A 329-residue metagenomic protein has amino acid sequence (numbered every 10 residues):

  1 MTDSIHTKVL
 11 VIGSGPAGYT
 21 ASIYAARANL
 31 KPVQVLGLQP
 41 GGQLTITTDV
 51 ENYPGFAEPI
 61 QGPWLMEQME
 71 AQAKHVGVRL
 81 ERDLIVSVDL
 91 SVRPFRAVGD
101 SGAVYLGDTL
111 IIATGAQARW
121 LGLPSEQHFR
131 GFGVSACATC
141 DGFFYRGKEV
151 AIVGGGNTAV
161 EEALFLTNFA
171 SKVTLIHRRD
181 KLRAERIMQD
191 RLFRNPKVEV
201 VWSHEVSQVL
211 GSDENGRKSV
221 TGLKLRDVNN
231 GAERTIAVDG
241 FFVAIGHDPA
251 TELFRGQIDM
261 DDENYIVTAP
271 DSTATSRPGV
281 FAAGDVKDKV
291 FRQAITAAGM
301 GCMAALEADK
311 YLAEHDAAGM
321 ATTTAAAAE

Functional and structural regions predicted by a protein language model:
T2-V76, K148, V160-R186, F193 (+2 more regions): Beta1-alpha1 glycine-rich phosphate/pyrophosphate-binding loop at the start of Rossmann-like nucleotide-binding domains
S14, G37, T139, G155 (+3 more regions): Cofactor-binding loop segments of dinucleotide-utilizing enzymes, especially the Rossmann-like FAD- and NAD(P)+-binding
G15-P16, Q39, A116-A118, N157-T158 (+1 more regions): Residue-level detector of alpha-helix initiation sites
A73-G99, V104-Y105, N168-P270, K310-E329: A Rossmann-like FAD-binding core segment of flavoenzymes
L80-L84, V88-D100, V104-F143: Glycine/small-residue-rich loop that forms an oxyanion/phosphate-binding "nest" at active or ligand-binding sites
G122, H128-F144, A244-F291, M300 (+1 more regions): FAD-site-proximal beta/loop scaffold in flavoenzymes
V160-E162, R277, A283-E329: A conserved FAD-binding loop/helix module that cradles the flavin
